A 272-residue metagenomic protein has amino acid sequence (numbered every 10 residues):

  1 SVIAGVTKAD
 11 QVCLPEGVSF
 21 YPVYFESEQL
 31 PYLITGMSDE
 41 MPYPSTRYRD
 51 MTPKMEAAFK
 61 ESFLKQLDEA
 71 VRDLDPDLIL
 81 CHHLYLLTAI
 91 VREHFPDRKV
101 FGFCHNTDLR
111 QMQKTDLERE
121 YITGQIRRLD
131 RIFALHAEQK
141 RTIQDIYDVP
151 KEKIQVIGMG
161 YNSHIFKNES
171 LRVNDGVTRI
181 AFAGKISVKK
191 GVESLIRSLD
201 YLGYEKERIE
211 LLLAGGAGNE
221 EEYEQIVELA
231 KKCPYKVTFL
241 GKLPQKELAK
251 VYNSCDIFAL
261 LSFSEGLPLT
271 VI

Functional and structural regions predicted by a protein language model:
G5-V71: A conserved catalytic-core segment of Leloir-type glycosyltransferases
M112-K114, Q144, E152, Y161-V177: Acidic anion/phosphate-binding donor-loop and adjacent secondary structure in glycosyltransferase catalytic cores
E138, G160: Carbohydrate-associated surface elements
V173-K190, I196-L199, L212: Conserved donor-binding/catalytic core segment of Leloir-type glycosyltransferases
E210-Q225, F239-G241: Glycosyltransferase donor-sugar binding loop
K242, V251-C255: Short alpha-helical donor nucleotide-sugar binding micro-motif in glycosyltransferases
F263: Aromatic "clamp/platform" in nucleotide-sugar-dependent glycosyltransferases that forms part of the donor/acceptor
